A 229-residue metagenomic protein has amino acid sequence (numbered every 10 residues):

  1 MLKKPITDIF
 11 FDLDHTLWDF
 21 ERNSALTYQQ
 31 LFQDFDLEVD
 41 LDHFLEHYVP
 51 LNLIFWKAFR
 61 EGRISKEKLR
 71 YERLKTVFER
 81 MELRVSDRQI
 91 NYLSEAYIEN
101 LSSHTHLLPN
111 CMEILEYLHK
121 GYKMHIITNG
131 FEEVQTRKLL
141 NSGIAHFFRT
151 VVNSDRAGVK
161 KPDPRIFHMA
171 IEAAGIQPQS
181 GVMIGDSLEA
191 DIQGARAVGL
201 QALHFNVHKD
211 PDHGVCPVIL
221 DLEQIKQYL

Functional and structural regions predicted by a protein language model:
M1-I9, R22, R88, M112 (+3 more regions): Asp-based, Mg2+/Mn2+-dependent phosphohydrolase catalytic module
L2-L13, L17-L108: N-terminal helical cap/lid subdomain that shapes the substrate entry/recognition surface in HAD-like hydrolases
L51, K120-G121: Structured helix-beta-strand junction loops
K66-E72, M112-K120, K209: Short alpha-helical linear motifs
G121-Y122, G199: Glycine-centered short loops/turns at secondary-structure junctions
